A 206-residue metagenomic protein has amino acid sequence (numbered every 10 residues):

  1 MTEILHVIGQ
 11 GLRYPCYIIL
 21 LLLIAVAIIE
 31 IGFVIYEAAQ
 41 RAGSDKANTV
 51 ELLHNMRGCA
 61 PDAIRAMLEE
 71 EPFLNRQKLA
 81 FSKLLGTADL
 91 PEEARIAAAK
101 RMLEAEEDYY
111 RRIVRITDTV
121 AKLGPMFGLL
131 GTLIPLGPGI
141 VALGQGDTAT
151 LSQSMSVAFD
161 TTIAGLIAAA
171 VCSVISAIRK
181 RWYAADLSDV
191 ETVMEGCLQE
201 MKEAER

Functional and structural regions predicted by a protein language model:
M1-L74, K83, E104-D186: Hydrophobic alpha-helical transmembrane segments of small proteolipidic membrane proteins, enriched in energy-coupled
V7, W182-R206: Cytosol/matrix-facing juxtamembrane amphipathic, basic-hydrophobic segments adjacent to a transmembrane helix
Q77-L84, I113, V193, C197: Amphipathic alpha-helices that form helix-helix packing interfaces
S82-E104: Short, charged cytosolic
I96-A97, M102-L103, D108-Y109, G165 (+2 more regions): Short leucine-rich amphipathic alpha-helices used at interfaces
